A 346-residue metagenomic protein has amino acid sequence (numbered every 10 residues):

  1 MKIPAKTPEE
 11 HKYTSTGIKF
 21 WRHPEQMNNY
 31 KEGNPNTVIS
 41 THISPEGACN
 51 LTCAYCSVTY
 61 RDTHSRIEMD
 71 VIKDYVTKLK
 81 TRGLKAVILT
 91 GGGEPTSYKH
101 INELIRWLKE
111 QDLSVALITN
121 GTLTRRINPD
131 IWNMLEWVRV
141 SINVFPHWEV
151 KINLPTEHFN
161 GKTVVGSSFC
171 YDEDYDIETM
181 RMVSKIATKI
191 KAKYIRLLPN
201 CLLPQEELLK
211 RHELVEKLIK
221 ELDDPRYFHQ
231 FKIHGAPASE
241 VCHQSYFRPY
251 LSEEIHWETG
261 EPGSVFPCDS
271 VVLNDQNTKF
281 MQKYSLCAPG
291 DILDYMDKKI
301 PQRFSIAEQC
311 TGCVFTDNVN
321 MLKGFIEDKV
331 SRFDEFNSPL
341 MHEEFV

Functional and structural regions predicted by a protein language model:
M1-T63, Y246-L251, H256-D269, T278 (+1 more regions): N-terminal pre-core extensions flanking Radical SAM catalytic domains
K2-T7, N28-G33, V164, R181-M182 (+3 more regions): A C-terminal junction/extension of Radical SAM enzymes
T41, M69-T90, S97-L208: Radical SAM/AdoMet-radical enzyme domain recognition
P45, G91-G92: A secondary-structure boundary/capping signal
A48, T122-L123, F145, C170-D174 (+6 more regions): Short, solvent-exposed loop/turn segments at secondary-structure junctions
D62, G93-E94: Short, acidic/glycine-rich phosphate-metal binding loop used to engage nucleotide
G93, I142, G235-P237: Short, well-ordered turn and helix-capping elements at secondary-structure junctions
